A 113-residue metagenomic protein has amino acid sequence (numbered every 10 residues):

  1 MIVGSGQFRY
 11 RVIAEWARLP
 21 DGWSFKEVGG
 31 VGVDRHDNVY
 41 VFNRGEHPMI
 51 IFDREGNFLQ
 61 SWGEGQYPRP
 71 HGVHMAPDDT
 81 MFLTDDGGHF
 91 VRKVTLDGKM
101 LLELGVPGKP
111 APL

Functional and structural regions predicted by a protein language model:
M1-L113: Eukaryotic scaffold repeat domains enriched in small/polar residues
